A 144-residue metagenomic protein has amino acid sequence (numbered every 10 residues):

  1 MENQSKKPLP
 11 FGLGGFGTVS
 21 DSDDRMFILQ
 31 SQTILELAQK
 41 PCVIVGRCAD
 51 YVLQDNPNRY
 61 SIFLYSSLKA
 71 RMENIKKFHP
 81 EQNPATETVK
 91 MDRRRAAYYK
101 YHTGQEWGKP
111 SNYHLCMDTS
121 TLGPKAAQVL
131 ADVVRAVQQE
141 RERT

Functional and structural regions predicted by a protein language model:
M1-K6, E81-K125: Small-molecule kinase domains that catalyze NTP-dependent phosphoryl transfer to phosphate-bearing small molecules
M1-P41: ATP-dependent small-molecule kinase phosphotransfer cores that center on conserved nucleotide phosphate-binding segments
D24-I28, C42-G46, A96-Y101: Short gly/ser/thr-rich secondary-structure transition/capping motifs
F27, R47, Y51, L68-A70 (+4 more regions): Long, contiguous binding/interaction regions
L37, C42, G46-D55: RNA pseudouridine synthases
V43, R71, M117: Residue-level signature of catalytic and energy-coupling elements of molecular machines, predominantly ATP/GTP-dependent
D55-F78, Q82-M91: Conserved phosphate-donor/acceptor-positioning beta-strand/loop module used by diverse small-molecule
